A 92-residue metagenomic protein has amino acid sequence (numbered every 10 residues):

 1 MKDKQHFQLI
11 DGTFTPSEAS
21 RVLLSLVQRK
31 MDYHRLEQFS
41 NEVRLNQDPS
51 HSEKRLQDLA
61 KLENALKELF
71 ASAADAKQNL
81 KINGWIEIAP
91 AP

Functional and structural regions predicted by a protein language model:
M1-P92: Extended, charge-rich alpha-helical interface modules
